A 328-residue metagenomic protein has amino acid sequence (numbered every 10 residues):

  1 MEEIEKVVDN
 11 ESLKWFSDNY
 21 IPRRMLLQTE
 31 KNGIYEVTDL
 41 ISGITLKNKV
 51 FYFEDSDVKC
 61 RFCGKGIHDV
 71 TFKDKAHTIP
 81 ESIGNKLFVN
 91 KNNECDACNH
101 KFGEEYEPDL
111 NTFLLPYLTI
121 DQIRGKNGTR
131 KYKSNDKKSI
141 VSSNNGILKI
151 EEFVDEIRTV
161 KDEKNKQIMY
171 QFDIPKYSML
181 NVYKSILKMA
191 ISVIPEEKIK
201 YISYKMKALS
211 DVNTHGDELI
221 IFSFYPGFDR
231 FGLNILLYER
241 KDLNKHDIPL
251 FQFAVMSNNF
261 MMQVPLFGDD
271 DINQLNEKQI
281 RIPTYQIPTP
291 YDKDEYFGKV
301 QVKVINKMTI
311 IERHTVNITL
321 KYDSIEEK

Functional and structural regions predicted by a protein language model:
M1-D55: N-terminal alpha-helical interaction blocks
E54-V58, V89-N90: Flanking scaffold residues of small Cys/His-coordinated metal-binding clusters
C60-C63, C95-C98: Short cysteine-rich clusters marking metal-coordination/redox-active sites
G66-K91: Histidine-centered nuclease catalytic patch
D69-F72, K101-E105: Short, non-ligating residues that shape and space the ligands of small metal-coordination modules and catalytic
F102-S143: Polybasic, low-complexity binding patches
K137-N165: Short flanking/linker segments adjacent to small metal-binding domains or redox-active Cys/His motifs
N165-K328: C-terminal, charged low-complexity interaction regions
